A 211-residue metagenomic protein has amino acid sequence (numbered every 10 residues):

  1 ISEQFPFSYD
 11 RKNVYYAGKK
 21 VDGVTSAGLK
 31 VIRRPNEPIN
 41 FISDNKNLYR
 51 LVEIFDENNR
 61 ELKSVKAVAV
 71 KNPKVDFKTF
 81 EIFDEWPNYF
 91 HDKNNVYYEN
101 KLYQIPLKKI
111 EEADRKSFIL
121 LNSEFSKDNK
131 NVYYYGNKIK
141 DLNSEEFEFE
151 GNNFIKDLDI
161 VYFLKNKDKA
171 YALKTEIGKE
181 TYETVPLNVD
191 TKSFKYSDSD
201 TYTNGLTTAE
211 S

Functional and structural regions predicted by a protein language model:
I1-S211: Non-catalytic tandem-repeat scaffold regions and their flanking low-complexity/translocation tails
